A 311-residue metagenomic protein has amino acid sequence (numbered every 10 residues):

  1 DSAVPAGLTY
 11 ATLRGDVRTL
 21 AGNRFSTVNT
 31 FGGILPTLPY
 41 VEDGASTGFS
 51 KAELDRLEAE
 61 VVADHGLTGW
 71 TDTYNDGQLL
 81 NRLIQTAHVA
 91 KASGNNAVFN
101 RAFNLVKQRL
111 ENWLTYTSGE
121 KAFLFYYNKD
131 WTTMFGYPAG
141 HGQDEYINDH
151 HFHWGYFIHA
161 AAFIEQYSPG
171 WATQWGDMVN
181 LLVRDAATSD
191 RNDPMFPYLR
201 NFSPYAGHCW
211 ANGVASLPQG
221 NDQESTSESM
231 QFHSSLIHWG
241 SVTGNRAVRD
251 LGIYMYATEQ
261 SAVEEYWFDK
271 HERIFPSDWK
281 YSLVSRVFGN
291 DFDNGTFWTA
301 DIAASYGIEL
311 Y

Functional and structural regions predicted by a protein language model:
D1-D149, V179, S189-V214, G240-A247 (+1 more regions): Ser/Thr/Asn(+Pro)-rich, low-complexity disordered segments
Y74, D144-N148, F152, G170-Q174 (+1 more regions): Alpha-helix capping and helix-loop boundary segments enriched in small/acidic/polar residues
N75-H88, H150-E165, E224-H238: Well-ordered alpha-helical segments within folded domains of soluble proteins
F103-K107, I147, W154-A161, Q166-D193: Helix-rich catalytic cores of soluble enzyme domains
